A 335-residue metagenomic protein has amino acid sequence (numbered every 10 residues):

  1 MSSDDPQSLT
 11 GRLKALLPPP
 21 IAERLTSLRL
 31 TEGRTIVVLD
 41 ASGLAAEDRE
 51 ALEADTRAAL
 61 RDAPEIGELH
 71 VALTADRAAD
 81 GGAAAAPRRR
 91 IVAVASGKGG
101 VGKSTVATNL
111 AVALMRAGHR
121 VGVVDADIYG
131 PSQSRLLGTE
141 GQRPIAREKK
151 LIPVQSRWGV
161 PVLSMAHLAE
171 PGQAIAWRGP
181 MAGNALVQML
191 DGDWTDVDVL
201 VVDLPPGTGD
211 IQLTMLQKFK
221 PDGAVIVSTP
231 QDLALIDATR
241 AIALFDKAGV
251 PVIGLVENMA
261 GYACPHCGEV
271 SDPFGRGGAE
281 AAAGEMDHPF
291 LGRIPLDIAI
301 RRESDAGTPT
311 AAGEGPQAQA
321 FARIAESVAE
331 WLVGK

Functional and structural regions predicted by a protein language model:
S2-G11, A22-E23, A41-G43, A54 (+3 more regions): C-terminal lobe/tail of nucleotide-utilizing enzymes
A15-V38: Short edge beta-strands and adjacent turn/loop segments
R61-G82: A short amphipathic beta-strand at an alpha->beta junction
A83-R89: Phosphate-binding P-loop
R90-D127, I242: Walker A/P-loop phosphate-binding motif and the immediately C-terminal alpha-helix
L114-W177, G183, L190: Phosphate-binding loop that captures ATP/GTP phosphates
A169-M215: Phosphate-binding/switch loop-helix module in NTP-utilizing enzymes
D191-T195, Q212-L233: Inter-motif core of Ras-like GTPase G domains
